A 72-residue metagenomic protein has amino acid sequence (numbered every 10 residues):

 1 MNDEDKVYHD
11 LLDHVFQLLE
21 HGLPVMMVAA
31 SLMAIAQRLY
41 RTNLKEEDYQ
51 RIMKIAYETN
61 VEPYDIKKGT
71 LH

Functional and structural regions predicted by a protein language model:
M1-H72: Solvent-exposed interaction surfaces and binding hotspots enriched for charged
